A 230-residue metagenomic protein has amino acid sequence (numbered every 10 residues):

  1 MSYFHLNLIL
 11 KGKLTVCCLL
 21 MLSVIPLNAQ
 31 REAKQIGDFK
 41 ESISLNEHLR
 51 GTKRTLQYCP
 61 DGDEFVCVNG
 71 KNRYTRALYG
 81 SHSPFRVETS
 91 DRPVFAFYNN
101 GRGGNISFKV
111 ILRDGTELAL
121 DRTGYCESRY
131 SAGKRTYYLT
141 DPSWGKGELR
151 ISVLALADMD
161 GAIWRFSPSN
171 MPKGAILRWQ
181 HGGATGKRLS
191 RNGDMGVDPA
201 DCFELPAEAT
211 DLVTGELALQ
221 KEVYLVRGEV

Functional and structural regions predicted by a protein language model:
M1-Y3, I25-N28: Short intrinsically disordered, low-complexity coil segments enriched in acidic
S2-V16: Bacterial N-terminal signal peptides that target proteins for export
F4-H5, L19-L20, D61, N69: Residue-level detector of bioactive/disordered segments in secreted/extracellular proteins and virion assembly
H5-N7, L22, M159: Generic secretory/membrane-interface signal
T15-V24: Bacterial N-terminal signal peptides
A29-V230: Terminal accessory carbohydrate-recognition/targeting modules of carbohydrate-active enzymes
